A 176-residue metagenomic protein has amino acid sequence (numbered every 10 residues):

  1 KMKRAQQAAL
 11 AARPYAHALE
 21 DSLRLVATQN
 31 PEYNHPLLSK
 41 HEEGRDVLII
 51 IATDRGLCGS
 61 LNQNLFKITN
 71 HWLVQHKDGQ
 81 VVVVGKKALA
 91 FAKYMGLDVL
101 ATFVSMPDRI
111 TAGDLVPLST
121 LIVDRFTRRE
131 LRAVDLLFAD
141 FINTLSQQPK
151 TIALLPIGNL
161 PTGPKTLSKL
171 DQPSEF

Functional and structural regions predicted by a protein language model:
K1-F176: C-terminal beta-strand-loop-alpha-helix "lid" module of Rossmann-like NAD(P)-dependent dehydrogenases
